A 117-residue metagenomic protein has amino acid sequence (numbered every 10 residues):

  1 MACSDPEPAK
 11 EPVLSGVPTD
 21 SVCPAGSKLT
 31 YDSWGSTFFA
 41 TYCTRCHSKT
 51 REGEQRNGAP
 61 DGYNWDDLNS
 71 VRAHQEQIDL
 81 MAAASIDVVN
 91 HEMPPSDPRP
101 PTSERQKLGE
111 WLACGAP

Functional and structural regions predicted by a protein language model:
C3-P117: Aromatic- and Gly/Pro-enriched helix-to-coil junctions and flexible linker segments
